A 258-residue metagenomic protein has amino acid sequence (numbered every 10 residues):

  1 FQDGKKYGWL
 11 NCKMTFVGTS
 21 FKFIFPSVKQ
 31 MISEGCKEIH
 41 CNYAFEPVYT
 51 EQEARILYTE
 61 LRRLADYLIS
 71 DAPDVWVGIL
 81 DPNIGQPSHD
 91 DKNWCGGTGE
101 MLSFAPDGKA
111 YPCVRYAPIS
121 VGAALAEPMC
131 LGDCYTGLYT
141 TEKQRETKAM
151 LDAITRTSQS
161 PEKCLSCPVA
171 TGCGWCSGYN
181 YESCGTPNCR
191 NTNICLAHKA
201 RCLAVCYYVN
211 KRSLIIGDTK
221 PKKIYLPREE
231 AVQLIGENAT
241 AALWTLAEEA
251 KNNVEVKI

Functional and structural regions predicted by a protein language model:
F1-E46, E51: Radical SAM/AdoMet-radical enzyme domain recognition
T59-Q86, Y116-P168: C-terminal accessory region of radical SAM enzymes
I84-W94: Short, basic/aromatic recognition patches
C95-G99: Short, small/polar residue-rich loop motifs at catalytic or cofactor-binding pockets
A105: Short, acidic, Ser/Thr-enriched surface-loop or helix-capping motifs
V121, R156-I258: Radical SAM enzyme core and accessory elements
